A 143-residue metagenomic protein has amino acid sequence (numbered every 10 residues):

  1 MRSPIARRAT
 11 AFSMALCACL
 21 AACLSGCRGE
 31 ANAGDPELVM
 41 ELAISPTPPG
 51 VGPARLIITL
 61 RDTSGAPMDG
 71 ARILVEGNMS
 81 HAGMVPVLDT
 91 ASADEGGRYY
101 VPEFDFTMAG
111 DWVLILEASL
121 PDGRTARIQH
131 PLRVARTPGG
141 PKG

Functional and structural regions predicted by a protein language model:
M1-S25: Sec-dependent bacterial lipoprotein signal peptides
C27-G143: N-terminal soluble domains immediately following signal/targeting peptides that reside in extracytoplasmic
